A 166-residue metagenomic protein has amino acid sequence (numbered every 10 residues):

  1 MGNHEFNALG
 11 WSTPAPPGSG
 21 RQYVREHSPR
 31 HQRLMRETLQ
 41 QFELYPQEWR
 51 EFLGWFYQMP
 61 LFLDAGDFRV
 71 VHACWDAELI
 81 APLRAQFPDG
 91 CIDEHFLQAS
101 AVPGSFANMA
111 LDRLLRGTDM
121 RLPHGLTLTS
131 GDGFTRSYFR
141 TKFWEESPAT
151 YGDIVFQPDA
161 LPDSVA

Functional and structural regions predicted by a protein language model:
M1-M120: Active-site neighborhood of divalent metal-dependent phosphoester bond hydrolases
A99-A166: Alpha/beta-hydrolase fold catalytic core
